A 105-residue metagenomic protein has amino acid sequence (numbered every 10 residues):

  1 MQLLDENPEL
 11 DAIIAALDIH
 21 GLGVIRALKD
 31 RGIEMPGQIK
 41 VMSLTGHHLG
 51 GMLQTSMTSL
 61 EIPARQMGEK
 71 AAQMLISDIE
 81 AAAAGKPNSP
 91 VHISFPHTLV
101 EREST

Functional and structural regions predicted by a protein language model:
M1, E6-T105: Flexible loop/turn connectors
